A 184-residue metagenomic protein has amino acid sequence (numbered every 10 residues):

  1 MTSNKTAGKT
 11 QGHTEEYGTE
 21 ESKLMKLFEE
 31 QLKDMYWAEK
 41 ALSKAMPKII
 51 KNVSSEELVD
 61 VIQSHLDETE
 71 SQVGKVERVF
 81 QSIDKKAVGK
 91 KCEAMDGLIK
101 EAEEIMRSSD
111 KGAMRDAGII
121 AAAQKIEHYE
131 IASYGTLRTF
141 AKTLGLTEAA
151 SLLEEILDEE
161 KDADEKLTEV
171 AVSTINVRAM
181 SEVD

Functional and structural regions predicted by a protein language model:
M1-D184: Amphipathic alpha-helical hairpins
